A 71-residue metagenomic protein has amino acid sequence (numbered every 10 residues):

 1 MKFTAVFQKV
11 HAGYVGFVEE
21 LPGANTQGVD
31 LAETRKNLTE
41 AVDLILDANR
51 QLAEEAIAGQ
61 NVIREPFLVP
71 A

Functional and structural regions predicted by a protein language model:
M1-F3, K36-A71: Short, charged, surface-exposed hinge/linker loops at domain edges that act as mobile lids or interdomain connectors
V6-E19: Short aromatic-glycine-(Arg/Gly/Cys) micro-motifs in beta-strand/loop hairpins
P22-L31: A short, exposed loop/beta-hairpin motif centered on an aromatic-Gly-Thr core
